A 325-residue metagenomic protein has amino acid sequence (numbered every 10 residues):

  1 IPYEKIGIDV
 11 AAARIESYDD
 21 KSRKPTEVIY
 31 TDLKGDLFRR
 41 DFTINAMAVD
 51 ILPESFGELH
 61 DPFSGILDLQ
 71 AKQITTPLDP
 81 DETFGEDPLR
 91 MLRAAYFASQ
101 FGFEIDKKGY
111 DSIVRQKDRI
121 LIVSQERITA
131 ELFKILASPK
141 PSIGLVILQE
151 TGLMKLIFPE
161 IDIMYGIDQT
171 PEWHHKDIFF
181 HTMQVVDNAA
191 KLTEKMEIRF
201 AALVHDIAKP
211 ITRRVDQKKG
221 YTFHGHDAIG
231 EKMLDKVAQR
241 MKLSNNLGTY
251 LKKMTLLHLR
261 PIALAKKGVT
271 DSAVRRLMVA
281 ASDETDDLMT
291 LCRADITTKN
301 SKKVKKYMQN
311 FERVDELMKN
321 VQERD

Functional and structural regions predicted by a protein language model:
I1-D325: Catalytic cores of the polymerase beta-like nucleotidyltransferase superfamily and closely associated nucleotide
